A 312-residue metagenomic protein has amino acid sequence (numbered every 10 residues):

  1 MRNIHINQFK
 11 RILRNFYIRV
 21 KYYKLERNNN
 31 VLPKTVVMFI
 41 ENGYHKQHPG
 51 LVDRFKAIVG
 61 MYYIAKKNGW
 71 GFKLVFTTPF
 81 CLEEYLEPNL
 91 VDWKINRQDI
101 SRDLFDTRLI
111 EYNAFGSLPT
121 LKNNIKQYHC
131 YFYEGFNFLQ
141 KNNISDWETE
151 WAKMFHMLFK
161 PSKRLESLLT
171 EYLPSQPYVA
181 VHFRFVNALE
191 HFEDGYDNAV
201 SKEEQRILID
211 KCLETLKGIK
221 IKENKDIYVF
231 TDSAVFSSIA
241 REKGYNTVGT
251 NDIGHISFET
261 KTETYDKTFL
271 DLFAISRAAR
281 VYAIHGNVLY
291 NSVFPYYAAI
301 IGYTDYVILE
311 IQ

Functional and structural regions predicted by a protein language model:
Q8-L25, V31-L32, V36, C81-N224: Secretory-pathway luminal glycosyltransferase catalytic domains
N30-T77, E193: N-terminal pre-catalytic "stem/leader" segment of glycosyltransferase-like enzymes
Y44-G50, L189-E204, S257-Y265, N287-Y290: Short, flexible/disordered intra-domain loops and linkers
R54, L74-T77, H182-F183, V229-S233 (+1 more regions): Short His-Asn-centered micro-motif
V59, D266-Q312: A donor-sugar binding/catalytic signature common to diverse glycosyltransferases and related nucleotide-sugar
Y85-I95, V235-N246, F294-Y297: Short, aromatic/basic amphipathic alpha-helical patches
H182-L189, L213-K261: Catalytic donor nucleotide-activated moiety binding site of glycosyltransferases and closely related
